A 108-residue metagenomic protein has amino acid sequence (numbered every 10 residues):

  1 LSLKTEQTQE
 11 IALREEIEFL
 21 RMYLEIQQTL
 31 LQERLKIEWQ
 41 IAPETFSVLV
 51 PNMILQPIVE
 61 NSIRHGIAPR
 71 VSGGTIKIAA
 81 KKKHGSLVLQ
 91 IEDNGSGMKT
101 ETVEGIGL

Functional and structural regions predicted by a protein language model:
L1-L108: Two-component histidine phosphotransfer core
